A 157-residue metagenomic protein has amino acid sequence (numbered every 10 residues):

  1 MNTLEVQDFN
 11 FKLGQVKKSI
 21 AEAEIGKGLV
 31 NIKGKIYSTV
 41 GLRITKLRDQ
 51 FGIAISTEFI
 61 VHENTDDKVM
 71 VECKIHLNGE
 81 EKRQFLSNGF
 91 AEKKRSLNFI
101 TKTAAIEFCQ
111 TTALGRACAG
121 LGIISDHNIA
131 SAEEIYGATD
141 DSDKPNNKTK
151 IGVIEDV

Functional and structural regions predicted by a protein language model:
M1-V157: Polyanion-binding surfaces on beta-sheet-dominated domains and ring/shell assemblies
